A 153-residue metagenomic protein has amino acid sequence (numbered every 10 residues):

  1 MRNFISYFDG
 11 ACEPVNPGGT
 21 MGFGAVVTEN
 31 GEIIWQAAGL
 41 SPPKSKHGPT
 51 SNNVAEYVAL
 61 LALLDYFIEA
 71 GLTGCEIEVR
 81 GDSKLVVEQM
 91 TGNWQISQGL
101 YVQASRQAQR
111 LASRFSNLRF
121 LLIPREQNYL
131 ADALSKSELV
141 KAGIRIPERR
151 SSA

Functional and structural regions predicted by a protein language model:
M1-N3, E32-P43, G71-C75, A133 (+1 more regions): Intrinsically disordered, low-complexity regions
M1-V54, Y66: RNase H-like nuclease fold core
A11-P17, L61-R145: RNase H catalytic domain
V54, V58-A62: Short amphipathic alpha-helical face segments that pack within enzyme cores and frequently flank/anchor catalytic
